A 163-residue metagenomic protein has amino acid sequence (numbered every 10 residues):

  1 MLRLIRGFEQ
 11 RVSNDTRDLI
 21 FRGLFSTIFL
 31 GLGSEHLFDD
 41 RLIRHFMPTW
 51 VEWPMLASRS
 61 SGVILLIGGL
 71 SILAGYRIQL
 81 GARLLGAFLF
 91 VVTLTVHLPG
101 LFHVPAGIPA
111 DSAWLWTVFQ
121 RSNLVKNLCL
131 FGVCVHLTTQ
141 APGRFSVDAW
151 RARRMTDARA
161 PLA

Functional and structural regions predicted by a protein language model:
M1-R41, M55-I67, L73-A163: Extended, low-polarity transmembrane helix blocks
M47-E52: Flexible, solvent-exposed coil segments and beta strand-coil junctions, predominantly the extracellular/periplasmic
